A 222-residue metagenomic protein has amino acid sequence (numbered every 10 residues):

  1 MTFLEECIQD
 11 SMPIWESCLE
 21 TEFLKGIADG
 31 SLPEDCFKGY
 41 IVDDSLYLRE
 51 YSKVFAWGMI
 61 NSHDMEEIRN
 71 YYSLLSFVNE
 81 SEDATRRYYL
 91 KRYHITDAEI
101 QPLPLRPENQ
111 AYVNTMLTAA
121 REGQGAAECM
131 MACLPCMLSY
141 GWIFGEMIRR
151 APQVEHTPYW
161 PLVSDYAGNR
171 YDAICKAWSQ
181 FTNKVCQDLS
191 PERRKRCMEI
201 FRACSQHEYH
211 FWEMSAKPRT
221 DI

Functional and structural regions predicted by a protein language model:
T2-E5, Y112-T118, E213, K217: Hydrophobic alpha-helical segments
I8-P33, Y51, S179-D188: Short alpha-helical hairpin
M12-S17, L32-N61, F77, S81 (+2 more regions): Alpha-helical bundle segments that constitute or directly flank the non-heme di-iron/ferroxidase center
S31, D35, G123-M130, R196: Structural motif
G58-S62, Y93, A119-G123, M147-A151 (+4 more regions): Secondary-structure edge/capping motif, primarily at the C-terminal ends of alpha-helices and the immediately following
E66-A173, R202, Q206: Active-site-proximal alpha-helical scaffolds that flank and shape metal-associated catalytic sites
G168-R202: Long amphipathic all-alpha helical oligomerization modules
K195-I222: Acidic, carboxylate-rich catalytic segments that either coordinate divalent cations
